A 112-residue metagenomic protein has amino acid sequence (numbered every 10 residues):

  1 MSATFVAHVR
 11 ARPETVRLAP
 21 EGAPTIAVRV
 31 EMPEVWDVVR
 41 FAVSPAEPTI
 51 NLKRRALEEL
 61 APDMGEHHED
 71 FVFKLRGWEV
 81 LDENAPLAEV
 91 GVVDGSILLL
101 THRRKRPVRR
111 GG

Functional and structural regions predicted by a protein language model:
M1-G112: Ubiquitin system architectures
